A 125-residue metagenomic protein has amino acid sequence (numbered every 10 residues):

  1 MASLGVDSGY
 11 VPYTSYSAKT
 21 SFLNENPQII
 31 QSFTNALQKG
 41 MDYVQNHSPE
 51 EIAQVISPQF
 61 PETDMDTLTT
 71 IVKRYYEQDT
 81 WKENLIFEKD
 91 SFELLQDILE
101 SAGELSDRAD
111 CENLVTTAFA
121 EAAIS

Functional and structural regions predicted by a protein language model:
M1-V11: Short beta-strand->loop
L4-V6, S21, F87-K89, I124-S125: Short, structured secondary-structure boundary patches
G9-Y10, R74, T116-A118: Short secondary-structure boundary/hinge segments and terminal tails
P12-Q28: A bilobed periplasmic-binding-protein/Venus flytrap-type ligand-binding module shared by bacterial periplasmic
K19, E88, T116-F119: Residue-level signal for threonine
N24-S106: Secondary-structure end/capping motifs
E93-S125: Conserved C-terminal helix/tail region of periplasmic/extracytoplasmic solute-binding proteins
